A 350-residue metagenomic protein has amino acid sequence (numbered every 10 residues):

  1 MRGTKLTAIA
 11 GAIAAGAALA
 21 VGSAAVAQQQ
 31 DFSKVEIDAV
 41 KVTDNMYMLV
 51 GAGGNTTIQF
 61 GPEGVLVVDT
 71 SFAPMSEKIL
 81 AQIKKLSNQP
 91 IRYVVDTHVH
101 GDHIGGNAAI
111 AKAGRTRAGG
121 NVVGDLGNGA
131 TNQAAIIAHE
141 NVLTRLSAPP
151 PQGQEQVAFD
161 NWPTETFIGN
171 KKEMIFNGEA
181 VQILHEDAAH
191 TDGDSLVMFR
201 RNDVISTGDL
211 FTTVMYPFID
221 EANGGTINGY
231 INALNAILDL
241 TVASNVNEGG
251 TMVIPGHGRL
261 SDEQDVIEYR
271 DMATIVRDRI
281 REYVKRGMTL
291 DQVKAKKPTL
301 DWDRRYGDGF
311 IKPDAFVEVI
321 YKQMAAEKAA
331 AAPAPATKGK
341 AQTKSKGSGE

Functional and structural regions predicted by a protein language model:
R2, K285-E350: C-terminal regulatory/interaction regions
A10-G22: Bacterial N-terminal signal peptides
I37-K85, S195-D209, Y269: Conserved beta-strand hairpin/beta-sheet module of binuclear metal-dependent hydrolase folds, prominently
K41, N128-Q133, I137-D187, T191-D192 (+2 more regions): Metallo-beta-lactamase
P62-L66, P74-A134: Active-site metal-binding motif and surrounding structural segment of the metallo-beta-lactamase
V68-T70, R92-H100, I137-H139, I205-G208 (+2 more regions): Active-site neighborhood of phospho(di)ester-bond hydrolases with catalytic His/Asp-centered motifs
A180-S244, S261: Active-site-proximal loop/helix segments of hydrolase catalytic cores
N228-M288, Q292: Divalent-metal (often Zn2+) His-rich catalytic cores of metallo-beta-lactamase-fold enzymes
